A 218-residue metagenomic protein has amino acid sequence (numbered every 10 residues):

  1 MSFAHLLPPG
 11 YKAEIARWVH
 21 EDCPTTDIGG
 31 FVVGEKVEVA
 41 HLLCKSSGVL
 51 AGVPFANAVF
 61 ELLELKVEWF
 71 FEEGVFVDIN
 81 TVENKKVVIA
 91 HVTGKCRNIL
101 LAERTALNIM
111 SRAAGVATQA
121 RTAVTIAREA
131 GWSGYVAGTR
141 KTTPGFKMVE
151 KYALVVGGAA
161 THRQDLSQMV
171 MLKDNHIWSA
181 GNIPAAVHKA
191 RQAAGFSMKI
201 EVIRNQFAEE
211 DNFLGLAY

Functional and structural regions predicted by a protein language model:
S2-L214, Y218: Acidic/glycine-rich phosphate/pyrophosphate-binding loops and surrounding catalytic core that coordinate Mg2+
